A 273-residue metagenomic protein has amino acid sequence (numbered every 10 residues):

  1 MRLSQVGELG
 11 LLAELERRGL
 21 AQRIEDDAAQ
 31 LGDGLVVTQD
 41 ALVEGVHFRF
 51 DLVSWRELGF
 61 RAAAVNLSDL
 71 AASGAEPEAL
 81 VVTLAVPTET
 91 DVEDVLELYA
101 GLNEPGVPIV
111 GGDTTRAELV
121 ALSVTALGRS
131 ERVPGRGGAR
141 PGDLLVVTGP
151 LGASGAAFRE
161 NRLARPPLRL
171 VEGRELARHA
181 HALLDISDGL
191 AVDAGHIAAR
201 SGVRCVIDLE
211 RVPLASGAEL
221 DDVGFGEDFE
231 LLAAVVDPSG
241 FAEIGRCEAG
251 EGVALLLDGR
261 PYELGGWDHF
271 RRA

Functional and structural regions predicted by a protein language model:
M1-S54, S73, E78, V82 (+6 more regions): Extreme N-terminal cap/leader segments of soluble proteins
L3, G7, D33, P166-P167 (+1 more regions): Acidic, Ser/Thr/Pro-rich beta/coil linker or hinge segments at domain junctions
R23, V36-Q39, P108-G112, A126 (+3 more regions): General beta-strand structural signal in soluble alpha/beta enzymes
L42, E76-G155: Glycine-rich anion-binding loops of enzyme active sites
W55-A79, L96-E104, V171, E175 (+1 more regions): Small-aliphatic-rich amphipathic alpha-helix that forms the alpha element of a beta-alpha
E89-D91, A164-D228: Active-site-proximal betaalpha loop/short-helix elements that scaffold phosphoryl/nucleotidyl transfer chemistry
V124-G135, R159-E175: Active-site glycine-rich loop that binds ribose-phosphate moieties when present
